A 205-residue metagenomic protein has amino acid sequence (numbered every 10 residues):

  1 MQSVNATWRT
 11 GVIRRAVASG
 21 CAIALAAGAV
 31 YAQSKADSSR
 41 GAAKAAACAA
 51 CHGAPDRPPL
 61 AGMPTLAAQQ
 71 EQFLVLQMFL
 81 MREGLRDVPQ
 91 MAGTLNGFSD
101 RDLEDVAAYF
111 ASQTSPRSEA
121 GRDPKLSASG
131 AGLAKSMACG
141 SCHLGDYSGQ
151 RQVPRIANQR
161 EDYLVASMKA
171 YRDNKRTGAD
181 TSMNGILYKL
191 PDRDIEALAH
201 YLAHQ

Functional and structural regions predicted by a protein language model:
M1-R14: N-terminal secretory signal peptides that target proteins for export/translocation
R14-A22: Sec-dependent signal peptide recognition, specifically the positively charged N-region followed immediately by
A27-A29: N-terminal signal peptide c-region/cleavage motif recognized by signal peptidases
Q33-D56, Q70, S118, R122-G145 (+1 more regions): Sequence/structural segment immediately N-terminal to covalent heme-attachment motifs in c-type and related
S38, D56-R86, A92-F98, A131 (+4 more regions): Gly/Gly-Pro-rich "capping" loops immediately C-terminal to redox-active cysteine motifs in periplasmic/lumenal
A54, E83-G84, S112-P116, G145 (+2 more regions): Generic structural signal for alpha-helix termini and adjacent loop/cap motifs
T94, G145, D180-M183, I195-Y201: Residue-level hotspots at or immediately adjacent to binding/recognition sites across diverse folds
N96-S118, D162, Y188-Q205: C-terminal capping alpha-helices of c-type cytochrome domains
